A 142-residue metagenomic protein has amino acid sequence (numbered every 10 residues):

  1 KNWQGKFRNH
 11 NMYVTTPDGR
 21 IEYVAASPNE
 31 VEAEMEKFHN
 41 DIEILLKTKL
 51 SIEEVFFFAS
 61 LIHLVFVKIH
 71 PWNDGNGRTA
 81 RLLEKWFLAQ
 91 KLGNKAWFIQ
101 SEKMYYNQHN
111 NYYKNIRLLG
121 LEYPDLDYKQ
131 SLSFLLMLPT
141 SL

Functional and structural regions predicted by a protein language model:
K1-L142: FIC/Doc superfamily catalytic core
